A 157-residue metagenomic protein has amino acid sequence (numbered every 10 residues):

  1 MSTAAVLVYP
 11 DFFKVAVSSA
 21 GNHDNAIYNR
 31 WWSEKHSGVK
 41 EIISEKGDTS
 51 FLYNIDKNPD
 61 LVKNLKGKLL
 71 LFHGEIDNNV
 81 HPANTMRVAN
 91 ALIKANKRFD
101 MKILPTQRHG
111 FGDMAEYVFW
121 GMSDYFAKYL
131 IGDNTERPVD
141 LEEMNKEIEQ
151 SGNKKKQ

Functional and structural regions predicted by a protein language model:
M1-Q157: Active-site-proximal cap/loop segments of hydrolase catalytic domains
